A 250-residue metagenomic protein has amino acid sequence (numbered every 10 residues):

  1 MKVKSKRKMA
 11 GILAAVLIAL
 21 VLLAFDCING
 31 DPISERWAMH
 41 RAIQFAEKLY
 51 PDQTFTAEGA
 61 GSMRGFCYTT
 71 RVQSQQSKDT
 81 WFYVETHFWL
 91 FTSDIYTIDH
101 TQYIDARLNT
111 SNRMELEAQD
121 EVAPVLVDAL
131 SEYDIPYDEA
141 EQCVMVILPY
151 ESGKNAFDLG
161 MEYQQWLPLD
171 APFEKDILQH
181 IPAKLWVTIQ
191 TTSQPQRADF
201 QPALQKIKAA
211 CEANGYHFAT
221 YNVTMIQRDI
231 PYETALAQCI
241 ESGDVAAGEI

Functional and structural regions predicted by a protein language model:
M1-R7: N-terminal Lys/Arg-rich, disordered targeting/topogenic segments
K8-D26: Hydrophobic membrane-insertion alpha-helices, especially the h-region of bacterial N-terminal signal peptides
C27-E58, E117-L130, A203-E212: Short, non-transmembrane alpha-helical segments in secretory-pathway proteins
Q53-T86: Exposed beta-strand-loop-beta-strand "reactive/processing" segments of non-cytosolic proteins
T70, Q102-A106, T110-M114, D134 (+2 more regions): Cytosolic/nucleoplasmic, non-transmembrane interface domains of endomembrane and organelle-membrane proteins
F82-S131: Structured, soluble extracytoplasmic/luminal domains of envelope-associated proteins
V127-K154: Short Lys/Arg-enriched alpha/beta "domain-start" segment
V146-I250: Extracytoplasmic/periplasmic C-terminal soluble domains
